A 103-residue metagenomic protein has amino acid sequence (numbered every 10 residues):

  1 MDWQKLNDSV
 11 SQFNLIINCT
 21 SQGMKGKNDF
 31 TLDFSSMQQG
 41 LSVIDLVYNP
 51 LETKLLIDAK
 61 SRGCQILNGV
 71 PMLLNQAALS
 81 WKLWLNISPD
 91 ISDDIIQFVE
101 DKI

Functional and structural regions predicted by a protein language model:
M1-I66: Rossmann-like adenosine-cofactor binding region
S42, L46-I103: Adenosine-phosphate binding glycine-rich loop
